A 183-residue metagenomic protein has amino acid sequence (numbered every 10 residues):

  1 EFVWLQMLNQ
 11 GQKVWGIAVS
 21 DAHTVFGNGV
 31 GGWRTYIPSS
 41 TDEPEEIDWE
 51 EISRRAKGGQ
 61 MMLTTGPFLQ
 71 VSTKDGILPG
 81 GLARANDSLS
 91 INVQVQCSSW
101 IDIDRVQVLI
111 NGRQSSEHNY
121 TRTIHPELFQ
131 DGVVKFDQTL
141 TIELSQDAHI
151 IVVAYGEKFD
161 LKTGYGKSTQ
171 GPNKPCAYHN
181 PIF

Functional and structural regions predicted by a protein language model:
E1-F2: A long, amphipathic alpha-helix that forms part of the scaffold/cap immediately adjacent to metal-dependent active
L5, N9-W15, S20-F183: C-terminal functional module detector
